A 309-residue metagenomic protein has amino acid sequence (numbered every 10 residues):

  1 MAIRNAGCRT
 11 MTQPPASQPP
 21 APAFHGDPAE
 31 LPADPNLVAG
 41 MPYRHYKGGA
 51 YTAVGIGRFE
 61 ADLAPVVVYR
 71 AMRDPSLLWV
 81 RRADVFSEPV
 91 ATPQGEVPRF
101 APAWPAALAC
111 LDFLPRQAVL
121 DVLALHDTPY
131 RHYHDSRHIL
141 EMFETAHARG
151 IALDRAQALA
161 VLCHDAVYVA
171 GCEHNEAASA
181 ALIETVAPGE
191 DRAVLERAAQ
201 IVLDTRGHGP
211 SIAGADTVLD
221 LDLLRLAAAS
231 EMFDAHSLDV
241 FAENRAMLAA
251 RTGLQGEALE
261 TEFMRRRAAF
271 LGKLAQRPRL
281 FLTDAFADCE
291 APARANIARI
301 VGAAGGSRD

Functional and structural regions predicted by a protein language model:
A2-R4, T12-A106: Mixed-charge, low-complexity intrinsically disordered regions
A103-F113, A118: Low-complexity, Pro/Thr/Ser/Gly/Ala-rich linker/spacer regions in secreted, extracellular modular proteins
A106-C110, D127-H134, E144-D154, C163 (+1 more regions): Divalent metal-dependent phosphate-bond-processing catalytic cores, especially two-metal-ion Mg2+/Mn2+ enzymes that act
R116-A124, S136, L140, A158 (+2 more regions): Short, well-structured alpha-helical segments
L125, S179-P210: Histidine- and acidic-residue-rich, metal-dependent catalytic cores
D127-E141, Y168-A181: Active-site metal-coordination segments of metallo-dependent hydrolases
M142, D154-A170, S179, A198-R206: His-Asp-centered metal-binding catalytic motifs of divalent-metal-dependent phosphohydrolases/nucleases
